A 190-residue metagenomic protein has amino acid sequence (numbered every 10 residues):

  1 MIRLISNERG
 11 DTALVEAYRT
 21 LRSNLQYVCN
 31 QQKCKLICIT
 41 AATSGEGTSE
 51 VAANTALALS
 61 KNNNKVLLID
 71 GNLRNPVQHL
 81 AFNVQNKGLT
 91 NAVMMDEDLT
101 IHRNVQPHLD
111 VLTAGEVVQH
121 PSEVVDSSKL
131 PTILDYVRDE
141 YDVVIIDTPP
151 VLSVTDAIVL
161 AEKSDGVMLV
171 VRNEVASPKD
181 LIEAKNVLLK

Functional and structural regions predicted by a protein language model:
M1-L14: Charged, amphipathic alpha-helical linker segments immediately N-terminal to NTP-binding catalytic cores
N7, L59-A114, D139: Phosphate-binding loop that captures ATP/GTP phosphates
E8-G10, L80, Q85-V93, E116-S128 (+2 more regions): Flexible beta-alpha connector loops of hexameric P-loop NTPases
D11, V15-Y18, R22, N86 (+3 more regions): Amphipathic alpha-helical transducer elements in NTP-driven molecular machines
A13-F82: Walker A/P-loop phosphate-binding motif and the immediately C-terminal alpha-helix
L21, I39, D70-N72, A92 (+4 more regions): Residue-level signature of catalytic and energy-coupling elements of molecular machines, predominantly ATP/GTP-dependent
N24-Q31, N62, M95, G115 (+3 more regions): Conserved, well-folded catalytic cores of nucleic-acid-processing and energy-transducing macromolecular machines
A114, S122-K190: Conserved catalytic-core segment of NTP-binding enzymes
